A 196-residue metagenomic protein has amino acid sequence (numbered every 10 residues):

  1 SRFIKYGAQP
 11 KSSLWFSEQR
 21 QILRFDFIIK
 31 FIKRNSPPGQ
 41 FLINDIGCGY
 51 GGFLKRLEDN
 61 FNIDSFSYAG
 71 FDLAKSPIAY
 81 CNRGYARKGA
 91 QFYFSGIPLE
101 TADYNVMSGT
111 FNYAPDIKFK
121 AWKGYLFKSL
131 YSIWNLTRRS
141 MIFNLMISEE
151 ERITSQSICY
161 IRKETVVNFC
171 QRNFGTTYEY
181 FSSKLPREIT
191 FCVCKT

Functional and structural regions predicted by a protein language model:
S1-P10: N-terminal, positively charged/glycine-rich alpha-helical extensions of SAM-dependent methyltransferases
R20-P38: Conserved alpha-helix/loop element of class I SAM-dependent methyltransferases that forms part of the SAM/SAH-binding
G39-G49: Conserved class I S-adenosyl-L-methionine
N44, G52-F92: Class I SAM-dependent methyltransferase SAM/SAH-binding core
Y104-K123: A short SAM/SAH-binding and catalytic strip from SAM-dependent methyltransferases
T137-L145: Conserved beta-strand signature within the Rossmann-like core of class I S-adenosyl-L-methionine
I158-F174: Short alpha-helix
Y180-T196: Core SAM-dependent methyltransferase catalytic element
